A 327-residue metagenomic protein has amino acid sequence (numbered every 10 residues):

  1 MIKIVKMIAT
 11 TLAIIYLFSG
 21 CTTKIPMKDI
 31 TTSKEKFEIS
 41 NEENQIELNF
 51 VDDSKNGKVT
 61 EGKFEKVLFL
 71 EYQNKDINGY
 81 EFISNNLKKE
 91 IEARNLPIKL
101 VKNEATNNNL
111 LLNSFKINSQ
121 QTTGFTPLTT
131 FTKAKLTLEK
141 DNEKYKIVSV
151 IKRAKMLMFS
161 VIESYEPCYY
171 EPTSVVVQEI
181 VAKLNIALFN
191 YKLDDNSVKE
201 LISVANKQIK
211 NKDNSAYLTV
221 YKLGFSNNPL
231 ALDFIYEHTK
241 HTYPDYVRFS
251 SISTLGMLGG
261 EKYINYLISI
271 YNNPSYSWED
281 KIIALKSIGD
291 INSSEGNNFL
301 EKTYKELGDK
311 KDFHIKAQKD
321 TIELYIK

Functional and structural regions predicted by a protein language model:
M1-I8: Bacterial N-terminal signal peptides that target proteins for export
C21-E81, N190-D194, K207, K212-K222 (+4 more regions): A structural "domain/chain start" motif
I25-E35, K152-S215, Y221-K222: C-terminal/domain-edge helix-coil "capping" segments
K99-K146, F159: Surface-exposed short loop/turn segments
A182-K192, N214-N228, E237, Y246-G260 (+2 more regions): Structural detector for internal amphipathic alpha-helices that build alpha-solenoid repeat scaffolds
K192-Q208, N228-K240, G260-N272, S294-K305: Amphipathic alpha-helical scaffolding segments comprising HEAT/armadillo-like alpha-solenoid repeats
N206-D213, K240-Y246, Y271-E279, K302-H314: Short coil turns that connect the paired helices of HEAT/ARM alpha-solenoid repeats
